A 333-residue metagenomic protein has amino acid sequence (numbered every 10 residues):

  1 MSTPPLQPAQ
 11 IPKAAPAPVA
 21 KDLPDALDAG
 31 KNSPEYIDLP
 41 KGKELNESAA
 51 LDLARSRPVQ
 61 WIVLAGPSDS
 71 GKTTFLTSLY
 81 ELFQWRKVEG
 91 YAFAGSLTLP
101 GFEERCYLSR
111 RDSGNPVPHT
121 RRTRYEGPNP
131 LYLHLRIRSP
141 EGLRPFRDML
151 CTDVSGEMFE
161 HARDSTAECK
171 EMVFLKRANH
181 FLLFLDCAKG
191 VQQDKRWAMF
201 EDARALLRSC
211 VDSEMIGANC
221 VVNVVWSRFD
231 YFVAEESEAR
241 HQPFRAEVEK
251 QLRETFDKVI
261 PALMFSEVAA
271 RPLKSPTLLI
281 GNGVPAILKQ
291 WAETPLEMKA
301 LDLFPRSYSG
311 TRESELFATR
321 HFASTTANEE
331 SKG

Functional and structural regions predicted by a protein language model:
M1-A65: Short, flexible boundary segments at extreme N-termini or domain junctions of P-loop NTPases and their
P5-K31, V117-R136, A203-V224: Short N-terminal secondary-structure initiator segments
D38-E126, R138-D148: Conserved G1/Walker A P-loop phosphate-binding module
V59-W61, Y132, F146, V221-N223 (+1 more regions): Beta-strand-rich binding-surface signature of beta-sandwich/beta-barrel folds used to engage anionic ligands
G127-L182, K189-R196, F200, L206: Switch II of P-loop NTPase G domains
K170-G333: Conserved GTP-binding G-domain of TRAFAC-class P-loop NTPases and closely related GTPase folds
